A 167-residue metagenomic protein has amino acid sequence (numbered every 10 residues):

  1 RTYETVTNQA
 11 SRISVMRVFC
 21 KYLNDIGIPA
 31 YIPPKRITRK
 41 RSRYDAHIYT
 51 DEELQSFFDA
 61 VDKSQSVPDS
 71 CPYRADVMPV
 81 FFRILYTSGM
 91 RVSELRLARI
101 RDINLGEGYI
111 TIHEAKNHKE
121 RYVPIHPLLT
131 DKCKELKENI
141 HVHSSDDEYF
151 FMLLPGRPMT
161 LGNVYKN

Functional and structural regions predicted by a protein language model:
R1-N167: Conserved catalytic core of the tyrosine transesterase superfamily
